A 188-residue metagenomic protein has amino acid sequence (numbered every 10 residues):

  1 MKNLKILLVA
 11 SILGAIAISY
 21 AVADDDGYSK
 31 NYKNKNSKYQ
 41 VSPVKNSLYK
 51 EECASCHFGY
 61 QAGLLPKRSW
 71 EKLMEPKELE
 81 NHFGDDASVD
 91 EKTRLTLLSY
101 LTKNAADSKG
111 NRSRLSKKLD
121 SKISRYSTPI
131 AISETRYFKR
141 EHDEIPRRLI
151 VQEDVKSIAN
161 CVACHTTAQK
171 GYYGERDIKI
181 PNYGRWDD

Functional and structural regions predicted by a protein language model:
M1-L8: Bacterial N-terminal signal peptides that target proteins for export
V9-A17: Bacterial N-terminal signal peptides
V22-A54, G59-L95, S99, A105-A106 (+1 more regions): Sequence context surrounding c-type heme c attachment/ligation sites in exported
